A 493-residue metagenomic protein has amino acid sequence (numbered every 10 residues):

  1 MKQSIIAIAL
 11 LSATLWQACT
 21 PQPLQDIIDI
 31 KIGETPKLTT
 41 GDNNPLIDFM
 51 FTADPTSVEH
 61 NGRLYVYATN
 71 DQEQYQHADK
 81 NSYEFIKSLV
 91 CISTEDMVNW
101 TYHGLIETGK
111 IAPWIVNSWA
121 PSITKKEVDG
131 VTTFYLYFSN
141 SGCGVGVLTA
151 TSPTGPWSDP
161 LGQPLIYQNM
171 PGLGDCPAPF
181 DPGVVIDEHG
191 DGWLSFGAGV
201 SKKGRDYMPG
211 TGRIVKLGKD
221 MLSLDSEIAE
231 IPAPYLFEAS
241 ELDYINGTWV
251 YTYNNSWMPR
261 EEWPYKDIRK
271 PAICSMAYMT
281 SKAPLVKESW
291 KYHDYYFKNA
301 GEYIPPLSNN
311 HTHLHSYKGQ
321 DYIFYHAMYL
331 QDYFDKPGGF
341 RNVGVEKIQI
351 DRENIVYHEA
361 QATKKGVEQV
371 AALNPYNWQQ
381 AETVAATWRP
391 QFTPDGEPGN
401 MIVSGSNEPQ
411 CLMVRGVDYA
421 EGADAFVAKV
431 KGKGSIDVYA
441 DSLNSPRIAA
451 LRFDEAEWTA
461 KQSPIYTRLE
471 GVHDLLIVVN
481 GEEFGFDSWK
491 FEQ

Functional and structural regions predicted by a protein language model:
M1-I28: Bacterial Sec-dependent N-terminal signal peptides
C19-Q493: Carbohydrate-active catalytic/glycan-binding domains of CAZyme proteins, especially the secreted or lumenal ectodomains
